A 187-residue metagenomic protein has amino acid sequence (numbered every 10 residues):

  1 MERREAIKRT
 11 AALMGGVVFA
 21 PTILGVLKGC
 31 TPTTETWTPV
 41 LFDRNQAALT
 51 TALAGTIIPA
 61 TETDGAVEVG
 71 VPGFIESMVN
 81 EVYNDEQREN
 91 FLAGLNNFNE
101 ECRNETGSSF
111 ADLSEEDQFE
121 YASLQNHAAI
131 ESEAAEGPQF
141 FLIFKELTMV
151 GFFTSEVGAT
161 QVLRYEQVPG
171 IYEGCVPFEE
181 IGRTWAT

Functional and structural regions predicted by a protein language model:
M1-R4, P21-T56: C-terminal segment of N-terminal export signals and the immediately downstream linker at the start of the mature
M1-V17: N-terminal secretory signal peptides and thylakoid transit peptides that target proteins across membranes
T36-L41, I58-A60, N80-F91: A ubiquitous short alpha-helical element
V40, T56-I57, T61-G70, G182: Long, well-ordered alpha/beta core segments of mature domains
A52, V67-T187: Mature-region segments of soluble proteins
